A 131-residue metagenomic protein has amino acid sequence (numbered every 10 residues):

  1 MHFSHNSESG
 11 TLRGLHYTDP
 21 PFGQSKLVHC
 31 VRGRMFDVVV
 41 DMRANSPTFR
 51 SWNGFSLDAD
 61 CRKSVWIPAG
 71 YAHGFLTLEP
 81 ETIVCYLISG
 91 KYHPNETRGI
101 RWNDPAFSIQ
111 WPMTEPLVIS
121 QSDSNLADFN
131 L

Functional and structural regions predicted by a protein language model:
M1-K63, E79-E81, Y86, K91-L131: Non-catalytic, conserved peripheral segments adjacent to functional cores
